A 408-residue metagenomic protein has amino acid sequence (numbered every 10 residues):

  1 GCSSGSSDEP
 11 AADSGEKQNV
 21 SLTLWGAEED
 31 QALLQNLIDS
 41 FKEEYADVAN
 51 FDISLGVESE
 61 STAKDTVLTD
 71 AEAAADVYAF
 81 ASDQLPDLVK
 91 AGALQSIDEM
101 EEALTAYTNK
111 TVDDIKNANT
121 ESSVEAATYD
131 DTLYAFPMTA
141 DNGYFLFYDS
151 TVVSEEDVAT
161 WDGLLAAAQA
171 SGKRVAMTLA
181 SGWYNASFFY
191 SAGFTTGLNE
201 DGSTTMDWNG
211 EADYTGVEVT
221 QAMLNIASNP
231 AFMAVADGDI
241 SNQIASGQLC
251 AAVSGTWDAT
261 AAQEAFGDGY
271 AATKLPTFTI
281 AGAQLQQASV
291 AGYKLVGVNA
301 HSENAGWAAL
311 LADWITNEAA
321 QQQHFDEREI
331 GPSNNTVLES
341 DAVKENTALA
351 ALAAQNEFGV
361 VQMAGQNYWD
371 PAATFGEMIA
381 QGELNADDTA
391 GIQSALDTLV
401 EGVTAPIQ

Functional and structural regions predicted by a protein language model:
C2-P86, G402-Q408: Conserved N-terminal structural module of periplasmic/extracytoplasmic solute-binding proteins
L55-D65, W161-D162, F232-A245: Short helix-initiation/N-cap motifs at beta->coil->alpha
L85-G143, E156: Hinge/lid segment of periplasmic solute-binding proteins
E125-T139, Y144, D162-D207, L249: Extracytoplasmic/periplasmic solute-binding protein
T204-V235: Glycine-centered hinge/linker elements that transmit conformational signals in sensory and ligand-binding systems
E264-E327: Extracytoplasmic/periplasmic substrate-recognition and gating elements
F325-M378: Long, aromatic- and glycine/proline-rich binding clefts that accommodate carbohydrate-like moieties
N356-Q408: Conserved C-terminal helix/tail region of periplasmic/extracytoplasmic solute-binding proteins
